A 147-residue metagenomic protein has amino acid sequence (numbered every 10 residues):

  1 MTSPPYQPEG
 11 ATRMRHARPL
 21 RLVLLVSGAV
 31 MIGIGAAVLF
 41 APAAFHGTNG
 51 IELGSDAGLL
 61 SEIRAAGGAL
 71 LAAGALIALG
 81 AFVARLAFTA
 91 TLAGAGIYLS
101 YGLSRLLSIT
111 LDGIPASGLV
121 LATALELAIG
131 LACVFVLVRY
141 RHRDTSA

Functional and structural regions predicted by a protein language model:
M1-A17: Short, Lys/Arg-rich, polar N-terminal cytosolic tail immediately upstream of the first transmembrane signal-anchor
R15-S27, R141: N-terminal membrane topogenic signal
V30-A57: Hydrophobic transmembrane helix segments
G33-I34, I97-L106: Aromatic-anchored segments of alpha-helical transmembrane domains
G58-L79, G96-I97: Core segments of alpha-helical transmembrane spans in multipass integral membrane proteins
A75-T89: Juxtamembrane helix-break-helix junctions at the cytosolic face of small multi-pass alpha-helical membrane proteins
I114-L125: Non-cytosolic membrane-interface motifs at loop->transmembrane helix junctions
A128-A147: Membrane-water interface at the C-terminal end of transmembrane alpha helices
